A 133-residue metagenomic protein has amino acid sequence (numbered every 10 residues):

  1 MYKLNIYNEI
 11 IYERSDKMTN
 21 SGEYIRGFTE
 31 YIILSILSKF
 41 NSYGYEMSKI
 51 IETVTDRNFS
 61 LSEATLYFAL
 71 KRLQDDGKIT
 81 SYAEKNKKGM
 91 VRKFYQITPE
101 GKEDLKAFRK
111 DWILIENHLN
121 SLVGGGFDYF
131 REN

Functional and structural regions predicted by a protein language model:
M1-N20: Short, intrinsically disordered or compositionally biased N-terminal tails of bacterial proteins
T19-E23, Y129-F130: Short, contiguous hydrophobic alpha-helices characteristic of membrane insertion segments
E23-T65, E84: N-terminal helix-turn-helix DNA-binding core of bacterial DNA-binding proteins
G77: Glycine-centered, phosphate/nucleic-acid-interacting loop/turn motifs that mediate DNA/RNA or nucleotide
S81: Short beta-strand "wing" residues that participate in macromolecule-binding interfaces
K87, V91-R109: Basic, amphipathic "hinge/linker" alpha-helix immediately C-terminal to the N-terminal HTH DNA-binding motif
E103-N133: Amphipathic alpha-helical dimerization/coiled-coil segments that flank or bridge DNA-binding/regulatory modules
